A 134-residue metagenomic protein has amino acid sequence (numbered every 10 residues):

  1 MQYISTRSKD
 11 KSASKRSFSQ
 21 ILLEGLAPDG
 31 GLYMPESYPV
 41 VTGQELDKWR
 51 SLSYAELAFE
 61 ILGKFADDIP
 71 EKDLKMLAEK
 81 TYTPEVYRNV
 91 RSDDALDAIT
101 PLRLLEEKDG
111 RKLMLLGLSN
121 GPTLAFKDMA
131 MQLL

Functional and structural regions predicted by a protein language model:
M1-L134: PLP-dependent amino-acid enzyme catalytic core
